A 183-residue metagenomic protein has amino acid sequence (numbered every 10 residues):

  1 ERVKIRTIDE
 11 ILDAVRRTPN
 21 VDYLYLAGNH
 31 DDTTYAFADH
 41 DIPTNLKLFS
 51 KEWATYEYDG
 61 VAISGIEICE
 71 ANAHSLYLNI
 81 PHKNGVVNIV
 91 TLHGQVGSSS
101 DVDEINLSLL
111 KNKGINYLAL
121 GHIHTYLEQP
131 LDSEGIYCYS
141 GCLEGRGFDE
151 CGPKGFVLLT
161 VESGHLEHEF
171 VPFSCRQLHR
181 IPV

Functional and structural regions predicted by a protein language model:
R2-C138, C142-P153, T160: His/Asp/Glu-rich metal-coordinating catalytic cores of metallo-dependent phosphodiesterases/hydrolases acting on
F148-V183: C-terminal functional module detector
